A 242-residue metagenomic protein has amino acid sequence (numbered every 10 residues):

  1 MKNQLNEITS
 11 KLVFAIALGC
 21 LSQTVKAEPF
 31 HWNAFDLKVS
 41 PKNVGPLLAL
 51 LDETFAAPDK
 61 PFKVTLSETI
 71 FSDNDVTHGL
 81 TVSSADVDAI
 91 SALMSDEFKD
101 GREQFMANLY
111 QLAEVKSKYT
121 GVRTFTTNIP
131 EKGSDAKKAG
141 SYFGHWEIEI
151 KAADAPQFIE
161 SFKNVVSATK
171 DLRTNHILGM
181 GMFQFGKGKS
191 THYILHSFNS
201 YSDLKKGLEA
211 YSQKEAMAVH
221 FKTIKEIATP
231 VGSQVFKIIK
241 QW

Functional and structural regions predicted by a protein language model:
K2-V13: Bacterial N-terminal signal peptides that target proteins for export
K26-A218, T223-W242: Short S/T/G/P-rich N-terminal loop/turn motif that feeds into the first structured element of a domain
